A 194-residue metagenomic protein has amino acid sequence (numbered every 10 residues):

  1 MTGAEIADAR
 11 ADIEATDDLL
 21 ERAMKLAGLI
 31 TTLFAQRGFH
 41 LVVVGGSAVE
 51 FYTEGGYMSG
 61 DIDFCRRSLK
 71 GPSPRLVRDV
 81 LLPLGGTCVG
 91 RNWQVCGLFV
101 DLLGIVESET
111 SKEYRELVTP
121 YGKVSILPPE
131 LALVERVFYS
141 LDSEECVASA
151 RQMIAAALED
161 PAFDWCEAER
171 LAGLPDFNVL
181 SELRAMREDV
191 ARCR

Functional and structural regions predicted by a protein language model:
M1-R194: Compositionally biased terminal segments of proteins
